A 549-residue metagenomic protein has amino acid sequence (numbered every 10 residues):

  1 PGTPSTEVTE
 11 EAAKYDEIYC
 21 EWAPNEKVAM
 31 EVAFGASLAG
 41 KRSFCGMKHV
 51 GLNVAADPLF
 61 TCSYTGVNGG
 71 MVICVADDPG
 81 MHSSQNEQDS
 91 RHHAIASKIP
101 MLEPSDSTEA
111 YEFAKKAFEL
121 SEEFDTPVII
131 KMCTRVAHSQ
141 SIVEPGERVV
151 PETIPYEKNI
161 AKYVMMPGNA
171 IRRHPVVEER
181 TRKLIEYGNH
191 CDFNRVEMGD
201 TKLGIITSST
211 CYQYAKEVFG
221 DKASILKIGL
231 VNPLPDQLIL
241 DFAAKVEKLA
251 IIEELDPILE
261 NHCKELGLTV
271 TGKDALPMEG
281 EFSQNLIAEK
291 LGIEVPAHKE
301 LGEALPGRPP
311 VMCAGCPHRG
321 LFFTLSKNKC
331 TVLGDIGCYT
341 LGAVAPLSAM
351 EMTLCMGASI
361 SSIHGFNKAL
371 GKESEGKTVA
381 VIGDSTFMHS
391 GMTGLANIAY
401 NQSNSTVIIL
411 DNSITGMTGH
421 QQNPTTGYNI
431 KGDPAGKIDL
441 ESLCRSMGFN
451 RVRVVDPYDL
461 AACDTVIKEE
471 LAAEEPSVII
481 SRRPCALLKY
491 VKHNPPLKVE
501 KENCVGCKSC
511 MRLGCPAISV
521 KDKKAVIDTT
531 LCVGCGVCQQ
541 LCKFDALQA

Functional and structural regions predicted by a protein language model:
P1-S107, R135, M198-G199, E265-G376: Thiamine diphosphate
E11-E17, K216-L226, S442-G448: Short helix-loop-beta junction
Y15, Q88-H92, E144-V149, D221 (+5 more regions): Short secondary-structure boundary/capping segments
E17-P24, T65-A76, Y156-A161, Q402-S413 (+1 more regions): A glycine-rich helix N-cap at a beta->alpha junction
D78-P127, C133, V164, G168-I171 (+3 more regions): Conserved thiamine diphosphate
S83, A343-I480, Y490-V491: Thiamine diphosphate
P104-M312, P317-L321, K329-C330, G334 (+5 more regions): Flexible, low-complexity linker and terminal segments
